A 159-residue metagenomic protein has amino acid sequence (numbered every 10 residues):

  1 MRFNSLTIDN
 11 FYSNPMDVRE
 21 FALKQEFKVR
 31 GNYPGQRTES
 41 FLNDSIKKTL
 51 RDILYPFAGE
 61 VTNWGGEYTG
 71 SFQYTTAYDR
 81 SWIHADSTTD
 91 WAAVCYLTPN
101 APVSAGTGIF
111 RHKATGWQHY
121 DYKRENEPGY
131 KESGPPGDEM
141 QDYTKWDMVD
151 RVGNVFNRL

Functional and structural regions predicted by a protein language model:
M1-I83, G106, K113, N126: Non-heme Fe(II)/2-oxoglutarate
T75-L159: Catalytic core of non-heme Fe(II) oxygenases with the double-stranded beta-helix
